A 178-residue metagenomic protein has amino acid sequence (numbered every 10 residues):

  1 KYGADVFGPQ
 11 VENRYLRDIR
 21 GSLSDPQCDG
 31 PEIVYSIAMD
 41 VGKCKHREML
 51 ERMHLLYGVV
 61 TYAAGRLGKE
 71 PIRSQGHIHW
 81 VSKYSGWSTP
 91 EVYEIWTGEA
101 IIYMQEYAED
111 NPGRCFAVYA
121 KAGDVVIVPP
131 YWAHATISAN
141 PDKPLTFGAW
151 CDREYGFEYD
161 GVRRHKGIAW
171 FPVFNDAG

Functional and structural regions predicted by a protein language model:
K1-A120, S138-G178: Active-site region of the double-stranded beta-helix
I101, D124-V126, P130-A135: Histidine-centered metal-chelating micro-motifs
